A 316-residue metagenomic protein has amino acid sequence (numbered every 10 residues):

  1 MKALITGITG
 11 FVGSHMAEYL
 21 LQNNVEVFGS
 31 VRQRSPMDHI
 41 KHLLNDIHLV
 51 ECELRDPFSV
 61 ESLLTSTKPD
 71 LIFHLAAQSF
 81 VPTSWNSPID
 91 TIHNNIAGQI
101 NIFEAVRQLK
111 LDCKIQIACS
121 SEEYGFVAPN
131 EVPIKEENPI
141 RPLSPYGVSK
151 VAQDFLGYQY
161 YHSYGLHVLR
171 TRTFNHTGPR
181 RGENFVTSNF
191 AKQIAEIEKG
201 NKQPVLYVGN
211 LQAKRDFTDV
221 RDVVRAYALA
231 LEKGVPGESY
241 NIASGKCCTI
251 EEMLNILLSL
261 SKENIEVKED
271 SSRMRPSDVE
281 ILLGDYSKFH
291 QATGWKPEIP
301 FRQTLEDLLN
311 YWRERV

Functional and structural regions predicted by a protein language model:
A3-Q22: N-terminal Rossmann NAD(P)H-binding glycine-rich loop of SDR-like oxidoreductase domains
D38, V127-P133, F155-L229, G245-I250 (+1 more regions): NAD(P)-dependent short-chain dehydrogenase/reductase
L44-R55: Rossmann-fold cofactor-recognition segment
L54-N94: NAD(P)H-binding glycine-rich loop region in Rossmannoid oxidoreductase-like domains and their noncatalytic homologs
N86-E104, Q108, C113-K114, E122-R170 (+1 more regions): Catalytic helix-loop patch of NAD(P)-dependent Rossmann-fold dehydrogenases
V205-L206, N210, S239-Y240, T249-N255 (+2 more regions): C-terminal "lid/loop" region of Rossmann-like NAD(P)-dependent oxidoreductases
V223, Y227, I242, M253 (+2 more regions): Non-catalytic, hydrophobic alpha-helical segments
F301-V316: Amphipathic terminal alpha-helices
